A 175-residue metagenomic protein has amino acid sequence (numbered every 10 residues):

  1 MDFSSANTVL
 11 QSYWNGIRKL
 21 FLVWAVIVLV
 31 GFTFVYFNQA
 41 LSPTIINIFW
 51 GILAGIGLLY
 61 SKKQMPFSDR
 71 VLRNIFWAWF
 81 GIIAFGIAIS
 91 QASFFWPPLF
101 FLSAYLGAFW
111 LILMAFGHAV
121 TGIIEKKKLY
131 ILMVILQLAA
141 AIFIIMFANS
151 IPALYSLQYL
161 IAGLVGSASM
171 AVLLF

Functional and structural regions predicted by a protein language model:
F3-W14: Cytosolic juxtamembrane amphipathic/interface segments immediately preceding and feeding into a transmembrane helix
S12-A92: Selected alpha-helical membrane-embedding segments in polytopic membrane proteins
T33-P43, Q91-A104, N149-L157: Helix-coil boundary and interhelical linker segments in multi-pass alpha-helical membrane proteins
S42-L53, P97-L111, L160-L164: Structural signature of hydrophobic alpha-helical transmembrane segments
G51-L59, F109-H118, A140-A141, V165-F175: Alpha-helical transmembrane segments and their membrane-interface exit regions
G81-A140: Membrane-proximal helix-loop-helix units in multi-pass membrane proteins
T121-F175: Terminal transmembrane helical module of multi-pass membrane proteins
